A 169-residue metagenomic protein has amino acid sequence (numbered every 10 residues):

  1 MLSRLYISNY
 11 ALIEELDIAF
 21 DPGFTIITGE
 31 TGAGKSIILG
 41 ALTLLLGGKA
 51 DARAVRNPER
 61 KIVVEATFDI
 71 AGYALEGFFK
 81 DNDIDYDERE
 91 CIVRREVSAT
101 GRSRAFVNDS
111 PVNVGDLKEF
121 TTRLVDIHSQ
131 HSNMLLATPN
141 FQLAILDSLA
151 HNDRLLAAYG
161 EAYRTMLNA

Functional and structural regions predicted by a protein language model:
R4-M166: Gly/Lys-enriched N-terminal cap/neck module of very large, oligomeric protein machines
